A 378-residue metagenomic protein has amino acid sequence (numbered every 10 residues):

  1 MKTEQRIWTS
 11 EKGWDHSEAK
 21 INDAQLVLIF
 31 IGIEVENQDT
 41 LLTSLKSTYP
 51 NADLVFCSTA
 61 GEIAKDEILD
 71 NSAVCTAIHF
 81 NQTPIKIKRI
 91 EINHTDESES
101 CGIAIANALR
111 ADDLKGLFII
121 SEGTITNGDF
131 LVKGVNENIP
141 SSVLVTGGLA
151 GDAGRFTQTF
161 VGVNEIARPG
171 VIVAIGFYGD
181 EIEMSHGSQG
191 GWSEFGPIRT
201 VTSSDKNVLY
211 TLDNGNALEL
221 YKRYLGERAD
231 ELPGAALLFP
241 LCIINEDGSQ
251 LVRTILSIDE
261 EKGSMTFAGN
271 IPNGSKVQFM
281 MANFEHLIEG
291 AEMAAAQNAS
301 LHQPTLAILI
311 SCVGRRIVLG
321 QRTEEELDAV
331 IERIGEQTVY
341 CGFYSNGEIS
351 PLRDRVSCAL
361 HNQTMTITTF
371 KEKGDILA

Functional and structural regions predicted by a protein language model:
M1-T48, A52-D53, C57-G320, E324-G335 (+1 more regions): Small-residue-enriched flexible segments
